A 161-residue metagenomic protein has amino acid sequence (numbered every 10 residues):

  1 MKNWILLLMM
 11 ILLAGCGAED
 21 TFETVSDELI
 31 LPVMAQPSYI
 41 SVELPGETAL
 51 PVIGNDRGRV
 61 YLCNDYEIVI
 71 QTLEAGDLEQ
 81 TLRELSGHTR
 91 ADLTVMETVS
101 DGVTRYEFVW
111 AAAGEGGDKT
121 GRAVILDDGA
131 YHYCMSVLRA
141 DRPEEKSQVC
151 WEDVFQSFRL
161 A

Functional and structural regions predicted by a protein language model:
I5-G58, Y66, D128-Y131, V137-A161: N-terminal targeting sequences that direct proteins away from the cytosol to non-cytosolic compartments
Y39-I53, R83-T89, V109-G117: Short, solvent-exposed secondary-structure boundary motifs
E47, L73-L78, L126-G129: A short, sequence-level motif marking secondary-structure junctions
V60-R83: A short acidic-to-branched-hydrophobic micro-motif
T72, S136-V137: Residue-level recognition of conserved beta-strand positions in structured domain cores
A75-D77, G114, A140-P143: Solvent-exposed loop/turn segments at secondary-structure junctions within structured extracellular/periplasmic domains
S86-H132, L138: Signature of long, low-cysteine stretches enriched in small and polar/charged residues
